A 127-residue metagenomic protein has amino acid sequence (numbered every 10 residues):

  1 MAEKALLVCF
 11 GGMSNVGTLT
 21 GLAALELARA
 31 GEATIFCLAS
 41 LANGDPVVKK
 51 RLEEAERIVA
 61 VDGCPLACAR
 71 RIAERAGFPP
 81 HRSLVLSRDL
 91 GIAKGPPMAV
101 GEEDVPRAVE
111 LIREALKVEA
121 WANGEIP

Functional and structural regions predicted by a protein language model:
M1-P127: Iron-sulfur-associated redox domains of electron-transfer enzymes in respiratory and anaerobic energy metabolism
